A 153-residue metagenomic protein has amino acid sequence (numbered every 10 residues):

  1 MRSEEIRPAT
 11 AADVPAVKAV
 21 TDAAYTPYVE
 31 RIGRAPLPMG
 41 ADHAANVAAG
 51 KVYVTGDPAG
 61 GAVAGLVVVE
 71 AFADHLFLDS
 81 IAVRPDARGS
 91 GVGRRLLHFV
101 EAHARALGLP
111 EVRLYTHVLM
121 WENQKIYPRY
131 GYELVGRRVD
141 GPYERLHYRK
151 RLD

Functional and structural regions predicted by a protein language model:
E4, P8-S80, R84-D86, L97-F99 (+4 more regions): Acetyl-CoA-dependent GNAT
I32-G33, S90, R113: A generic secondary-structure micro-motif detector that highlights 1-2 residue hydrophobic/ambivalent hotspots embedded
Y53, P110-Y130, R137-D153: C-terminal "cap" of GNAT-fold acetyltransferases
R84-D86, S90, V118-L119: Active-site acidic-Proline motif in GNAT/NAT acetyltransferases
G91, G131: Short glycine-rich hinge loops at helix-strand junctions in the catalytic core of two-component histidine kinases
